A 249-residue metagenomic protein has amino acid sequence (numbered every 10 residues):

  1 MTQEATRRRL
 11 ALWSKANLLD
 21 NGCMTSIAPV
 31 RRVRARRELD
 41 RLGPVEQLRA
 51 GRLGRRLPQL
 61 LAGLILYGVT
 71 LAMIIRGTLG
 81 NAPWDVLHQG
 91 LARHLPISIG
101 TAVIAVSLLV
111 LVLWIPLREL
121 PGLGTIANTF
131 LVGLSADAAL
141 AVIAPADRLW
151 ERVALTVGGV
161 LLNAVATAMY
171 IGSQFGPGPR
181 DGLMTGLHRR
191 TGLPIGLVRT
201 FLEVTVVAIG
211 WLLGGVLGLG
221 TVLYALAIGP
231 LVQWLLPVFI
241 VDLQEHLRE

Functional and structural regions predicted by a protein language model:
M1-Q3, M24: Accessible peptide chain termini
Q3-L12, N17: N-terminal amphipathic/hydrophobic targeting modules at extreme N-termini, encompassing cleavable Sec/SRP-type signal
W13-E249: Core subunits and conserved enzymes of cellular information-processing and envelope-translocation systems across
